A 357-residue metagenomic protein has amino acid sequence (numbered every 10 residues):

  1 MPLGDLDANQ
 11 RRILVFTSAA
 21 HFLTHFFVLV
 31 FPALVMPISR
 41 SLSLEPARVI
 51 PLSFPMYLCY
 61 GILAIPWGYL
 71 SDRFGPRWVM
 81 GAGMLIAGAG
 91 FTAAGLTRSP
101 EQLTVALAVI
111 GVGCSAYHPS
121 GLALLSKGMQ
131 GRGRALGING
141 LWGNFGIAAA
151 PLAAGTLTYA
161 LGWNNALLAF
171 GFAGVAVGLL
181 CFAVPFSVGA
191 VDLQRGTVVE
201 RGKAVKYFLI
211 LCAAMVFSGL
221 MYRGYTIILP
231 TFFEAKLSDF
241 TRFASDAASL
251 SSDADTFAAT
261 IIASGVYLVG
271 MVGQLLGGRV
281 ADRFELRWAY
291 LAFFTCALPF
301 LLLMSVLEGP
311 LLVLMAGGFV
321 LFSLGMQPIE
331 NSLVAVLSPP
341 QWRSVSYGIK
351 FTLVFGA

Functional and structural regions predicted by a protein language model:
L29, Y57-I65, I147-A148, Y267-L275: Residue-level signature of mid-helix packing/kink "hotspots" within the transmembrane helices of 12-pass Major
F31-P32, K206-L275: Extracytoplasmic gate region of multi-pass secondary transporters
I62-P100, F284: Conserved MFS/SLC helix-loop-helix module at the cytosolic interface between two early adjacent transmembrane helices
A106-N144: Cytoplasmic helix-loop-helix junction between adjacent transmembrane helices in 12-TM secondary transporters
A116-M129, G325-P339: Intracellular juxtamembrane helix-capping segments at the cytosolic ends of symmetry-related transmembrane helices
N139-F186: Helix-loop-helix hairpin linking two adjacent transmembrane segments in secondary transporters
A281-L333: C-terminal transmembrane helical hairpin of 12-TM major facilitator-type secondary transporters
L337-A357: A late C-terminal transmembrane helix in Major Facilitator Superfamily
